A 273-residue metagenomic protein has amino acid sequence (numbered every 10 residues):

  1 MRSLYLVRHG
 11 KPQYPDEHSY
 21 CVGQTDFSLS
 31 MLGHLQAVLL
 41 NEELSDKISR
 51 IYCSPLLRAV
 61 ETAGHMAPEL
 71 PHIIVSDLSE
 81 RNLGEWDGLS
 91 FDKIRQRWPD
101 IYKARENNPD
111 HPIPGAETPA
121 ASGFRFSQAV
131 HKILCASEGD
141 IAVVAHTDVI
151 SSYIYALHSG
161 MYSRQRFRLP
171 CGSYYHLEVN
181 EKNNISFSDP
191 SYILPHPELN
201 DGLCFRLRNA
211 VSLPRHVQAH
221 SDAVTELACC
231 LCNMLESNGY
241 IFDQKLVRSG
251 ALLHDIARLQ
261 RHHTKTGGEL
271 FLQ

Functional and structural regions predicted by a protein language model:
M1-R2, R81-K93, Y155-V211: Acidic, low-complexity terminal tails and accessory targeting/binding regions of phosphate-metabolizing enzymes
R2, V7-L70: Active-site-proximal alpha-helix that buttresses catalytic centers in soluble enzyme cores
S45-D77, Y155-H158, E178-E198: Conserved histidine-centered catalytic loops in small-molecule metabolism enzymes
V60, P68, S127-K182: Active-site-adjacent alpha-helix immediately C-terminal to a catalytic or transition-state-stabilizing loop
M66-R125: Phosphate-handling substructures
L199-H220, D255-G268: Active-site flanking loop/helix segments enriched in acidic
L213-L246, L259: Alpha-helical phosphate/pyrophosphate-handling elements in metalloenzyme active cores
Y240-Q273: Divalent metal-dependent catalytic cores for phosphoryl transfer on phosphate-bearing substrates
